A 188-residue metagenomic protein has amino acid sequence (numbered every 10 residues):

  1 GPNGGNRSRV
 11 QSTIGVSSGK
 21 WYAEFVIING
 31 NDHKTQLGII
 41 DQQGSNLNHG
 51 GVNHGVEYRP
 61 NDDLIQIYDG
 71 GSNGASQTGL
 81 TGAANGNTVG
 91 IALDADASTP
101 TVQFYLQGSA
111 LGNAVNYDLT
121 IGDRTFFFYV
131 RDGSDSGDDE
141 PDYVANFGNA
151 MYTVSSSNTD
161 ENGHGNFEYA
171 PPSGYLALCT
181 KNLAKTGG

Functional and structural regions predicted by a protein language model:
G1-G188: PRY/SPRY (B30.2) beta-sandwich protein-interaction domains and their adjacent Ser/Pro/Gly-rich low-complexity linkers
